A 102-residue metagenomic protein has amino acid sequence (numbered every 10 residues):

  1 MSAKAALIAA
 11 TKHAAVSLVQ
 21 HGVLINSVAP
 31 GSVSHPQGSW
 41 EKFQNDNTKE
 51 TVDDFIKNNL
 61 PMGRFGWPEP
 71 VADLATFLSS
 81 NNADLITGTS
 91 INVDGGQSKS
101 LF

Functional and structural regions predicted by a protein language model:
A3, T11: Active-site helix of classical SDR
K4, A72: Conserved catalytic core of two-component sensor histidine kinases
L18-Q20, V33, G66, S79: A short hydrophobic alpha-helix cap/turn motif
V19, L24, I86-G88: Short, small/polar-rich loop/turn modules that mediate ligand/substrate recognition or access, typified
N26, P30-Q37, T89, G96: Proline-glycine-enriched beta-turn/loop adjacent to the NAD(P) cofactor-binding site in Rossmann-like oxidoreductases
S32-N59, S100-F102: A glycine/serine/threonine-rich, flexible loop-to-helix segment that serves as the NAD(P) cofactor-binding "lid"
T48, L60-V71, N82: A conserved structural motif in NAD(P)-dependent oxidoreductases
T76, T87-F102: Short C-terminal tail/terminal secondary-structure segment of NAD(P)H-dependent dehydrogenase/reductase domains
